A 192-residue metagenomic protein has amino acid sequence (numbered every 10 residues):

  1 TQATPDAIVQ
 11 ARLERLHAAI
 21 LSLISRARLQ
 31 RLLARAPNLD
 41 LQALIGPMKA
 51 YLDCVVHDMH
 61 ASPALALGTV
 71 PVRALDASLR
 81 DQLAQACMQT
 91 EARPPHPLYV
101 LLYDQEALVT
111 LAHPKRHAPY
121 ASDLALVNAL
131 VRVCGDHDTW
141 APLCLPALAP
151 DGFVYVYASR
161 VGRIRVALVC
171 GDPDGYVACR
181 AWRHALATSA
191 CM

Functional and structural regions predicted by a protein language model:
T1-M192: Intrinsically disordered, Ser/Thr-rich regulatory regions of eukaryotic membrane-trafficking proteins
